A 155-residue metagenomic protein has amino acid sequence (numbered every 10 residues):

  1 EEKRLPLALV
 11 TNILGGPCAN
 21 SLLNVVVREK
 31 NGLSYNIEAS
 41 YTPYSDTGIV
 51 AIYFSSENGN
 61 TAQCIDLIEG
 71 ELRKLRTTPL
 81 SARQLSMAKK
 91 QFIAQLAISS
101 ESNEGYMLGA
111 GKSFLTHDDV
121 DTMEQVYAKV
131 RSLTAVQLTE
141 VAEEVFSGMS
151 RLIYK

Functional and structural regions predicted by a protein language model:
E1-N20: His/Glu-based metal-binding/catalytic segments typifying zinc-dependent metallopeptidases
A8-V10, V27, I52, I68 (+2 more regions): Buried hydrophobic packing residues in well-ordered domains
G16-A19, E38, T42-S99: M16/insulysin-pitrilysin zinc metalloprotease superfamily fold
N31-L33: Oxyanion-binding "anion nests"
Y35-S40, V136-T139: Glycine-rich, charged/polar anion/phosphate-binding loops that engage phosphate groups from diverse ligands
A88-K155: C-terminal regions of mature proteins
